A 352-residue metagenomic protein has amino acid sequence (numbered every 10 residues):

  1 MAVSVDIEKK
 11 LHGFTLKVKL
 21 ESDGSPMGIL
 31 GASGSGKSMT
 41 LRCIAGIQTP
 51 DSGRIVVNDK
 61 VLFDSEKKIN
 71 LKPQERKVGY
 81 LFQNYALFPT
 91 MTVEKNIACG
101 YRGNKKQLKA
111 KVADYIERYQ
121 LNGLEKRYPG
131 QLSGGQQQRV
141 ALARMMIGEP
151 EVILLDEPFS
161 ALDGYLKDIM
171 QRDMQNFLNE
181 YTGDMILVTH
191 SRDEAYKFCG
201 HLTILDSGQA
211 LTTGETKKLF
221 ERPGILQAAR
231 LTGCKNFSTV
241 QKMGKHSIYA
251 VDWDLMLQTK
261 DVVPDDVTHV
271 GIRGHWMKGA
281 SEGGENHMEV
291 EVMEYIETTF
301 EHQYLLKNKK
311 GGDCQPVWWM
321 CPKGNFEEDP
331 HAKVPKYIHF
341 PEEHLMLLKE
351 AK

Functional and structural regions predicted by a protein language model:
V5-M39, G46-T49, K60, K235-F237 (+1 more regions): Non-catalytic connector elements of ABC transporters
S38-L41, V140: ABC ATPase nucleotide-binding domain helices that frame the ATP-binding cleft
I47, K77-V78, F82-T90, S191: Catalytic "switch" loops of ABC-type ATPases
D51-V56, S207: Conserved coupling/switch loops of ABC nucleotide-binding domains, chiefly the family-specific signature
R54-R76: ABC ATPase NBD Q-loop/coupling interface
K77, T92-Q227: ABC ATPase nucleotide-binding domains
E221-M243, G271: C-terminal boundary and immediately downstream tail of ABC-type ATPase nucleotide-binding domains
